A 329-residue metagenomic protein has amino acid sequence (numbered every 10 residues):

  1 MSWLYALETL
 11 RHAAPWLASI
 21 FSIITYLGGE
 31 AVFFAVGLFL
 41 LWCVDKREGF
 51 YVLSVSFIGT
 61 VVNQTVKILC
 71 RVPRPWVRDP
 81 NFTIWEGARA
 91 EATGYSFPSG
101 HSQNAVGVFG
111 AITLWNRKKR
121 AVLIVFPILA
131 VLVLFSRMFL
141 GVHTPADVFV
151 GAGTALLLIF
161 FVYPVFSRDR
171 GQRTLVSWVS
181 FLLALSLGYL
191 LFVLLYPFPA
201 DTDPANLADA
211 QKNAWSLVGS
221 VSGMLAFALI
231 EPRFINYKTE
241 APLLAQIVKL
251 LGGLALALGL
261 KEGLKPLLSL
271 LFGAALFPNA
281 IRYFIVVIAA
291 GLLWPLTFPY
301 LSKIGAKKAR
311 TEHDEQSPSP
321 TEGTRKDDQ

Functional and structural regions predicted by a protein language model:
M1-V32, N63-G94, A205, W215 (+3 more regions): N-terminal transmembrane-helix/juxtamembrane module of multi-pass inner/ER membrane proteins
L4-L7, R11-P15, S56-N63, G100-A111: Short charge-dense sequence patches
I23-T25, L53, S99, F149: Hydrophobic alpha-helical transmembrane segments of multi-pass membrane proteins
G28-A31, L53, F57, Q103-G107 (+2 more regions): Residue-level signal for the membrane-embedded core of alpha-helical transmembrane segments, especially mid-helix
V36-G37, W42-C43, T60, W76-K265: Membrane-embedded catalytic cores of phosphoryl/pyrophosphoryl-handling enzymes
V44-W76: Membrane helical hairpin/interfacial module
